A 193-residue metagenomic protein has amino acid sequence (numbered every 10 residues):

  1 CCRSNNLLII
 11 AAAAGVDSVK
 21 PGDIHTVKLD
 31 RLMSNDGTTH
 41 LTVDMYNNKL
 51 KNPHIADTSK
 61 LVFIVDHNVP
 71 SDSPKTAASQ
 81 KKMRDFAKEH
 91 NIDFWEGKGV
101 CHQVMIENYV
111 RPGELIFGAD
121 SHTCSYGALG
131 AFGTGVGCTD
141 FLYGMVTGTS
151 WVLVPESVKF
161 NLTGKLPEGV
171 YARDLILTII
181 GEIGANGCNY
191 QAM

Functional and structural regions predicted by a protein language model:
C1-M193: Fe-S-dependent hydro-lyases/dehydratases of central metabolism
